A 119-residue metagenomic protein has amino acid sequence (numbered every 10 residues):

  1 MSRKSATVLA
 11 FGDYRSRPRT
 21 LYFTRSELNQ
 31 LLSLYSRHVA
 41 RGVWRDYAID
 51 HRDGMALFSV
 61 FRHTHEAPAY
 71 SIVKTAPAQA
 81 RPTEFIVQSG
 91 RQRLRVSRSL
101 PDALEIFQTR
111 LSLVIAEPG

Functional and structural regions predicted by a protein language model:
K4-A56: Negatively charged, low-complexity tracts enriched in Asp/Glu with abundant Ser/Thr
K4-A6, P68-R91: Short aromatic-glycine-(Arg/Gly/Cys) micro-motifs in beta-strand/loop hairpins
A6-L9, S16-L21, E105-G119: Short, charged, intrinsically disordered terminal tails
R41, D53-A56, H63-P68, A78: Short, charged/polar surface micro-motifs in flexible loops or helix N-caps
M55-F58, F85: Hydrophobic residues embedded in beta-strands of well-ordered beta-sheets
F61-H63, Q88: A generic structural motif
Q79-E117: Short, compact, well-ordered microdomains
